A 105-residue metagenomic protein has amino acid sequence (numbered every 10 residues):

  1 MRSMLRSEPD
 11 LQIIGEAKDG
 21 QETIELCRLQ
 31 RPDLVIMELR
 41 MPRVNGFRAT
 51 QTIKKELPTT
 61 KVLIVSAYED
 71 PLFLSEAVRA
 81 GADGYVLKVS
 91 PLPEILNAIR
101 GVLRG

Functional and structural regions predicted by a protein language model:
D10-K18, L26: Short hydrophobic/Thr-rich beta-strand motif most characteristic of the beta2 strand and flanking loop of CheY-like
D19-E22, V44-R48: Acidic catalytic/metal-coordinating carboxylates
E25, F47-T59: Short amphipathic alpha-helix used as the core "switch/output" element in two-component signaling
Q30-I36: Active-site beta3 strand of CheY-like receiver
E38, S66: Active-site residues of response regulator receiver
M41: Receiver (REC) domain active-site loop signature in two-component systems and cognate sites in sensor histidine kinases
L72, S90-L103: C-terminal output helix
